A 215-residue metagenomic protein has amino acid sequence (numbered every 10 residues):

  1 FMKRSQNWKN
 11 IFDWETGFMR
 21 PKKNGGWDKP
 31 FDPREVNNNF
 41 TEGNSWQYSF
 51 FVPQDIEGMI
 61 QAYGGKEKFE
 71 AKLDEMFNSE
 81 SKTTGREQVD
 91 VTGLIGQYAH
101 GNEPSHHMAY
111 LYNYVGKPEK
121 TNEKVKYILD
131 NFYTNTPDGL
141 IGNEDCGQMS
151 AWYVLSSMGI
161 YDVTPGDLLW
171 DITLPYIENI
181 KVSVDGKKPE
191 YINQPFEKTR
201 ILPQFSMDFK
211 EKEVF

Functional and structural regions predicted by a protein language model:
F1-K188: Active-site core of glycosidic bond-cleaving carbohydrate-active enzymes
K187-F215: C-terminal beta-sandwich/jelly-roll accessory domains of carbohydrate-active enzymes
